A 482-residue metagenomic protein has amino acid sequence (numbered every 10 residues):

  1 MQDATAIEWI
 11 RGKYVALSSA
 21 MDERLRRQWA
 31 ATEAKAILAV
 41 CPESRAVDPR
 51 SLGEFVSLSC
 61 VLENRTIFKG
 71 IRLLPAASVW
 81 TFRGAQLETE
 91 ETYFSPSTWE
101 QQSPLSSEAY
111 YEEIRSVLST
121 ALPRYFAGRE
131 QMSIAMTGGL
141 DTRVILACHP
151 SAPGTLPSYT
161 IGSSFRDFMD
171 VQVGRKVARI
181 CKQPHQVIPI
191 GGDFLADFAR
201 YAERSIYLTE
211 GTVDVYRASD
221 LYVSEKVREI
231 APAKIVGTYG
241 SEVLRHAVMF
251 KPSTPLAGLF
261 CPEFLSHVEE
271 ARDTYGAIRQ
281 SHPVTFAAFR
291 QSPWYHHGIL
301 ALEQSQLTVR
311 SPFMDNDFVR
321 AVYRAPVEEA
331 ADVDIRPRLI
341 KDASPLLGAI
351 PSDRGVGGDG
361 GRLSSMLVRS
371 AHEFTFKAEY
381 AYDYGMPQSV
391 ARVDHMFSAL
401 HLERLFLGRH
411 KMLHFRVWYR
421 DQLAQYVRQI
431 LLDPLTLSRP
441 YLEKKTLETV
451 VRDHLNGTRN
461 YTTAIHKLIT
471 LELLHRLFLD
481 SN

Functional and structural regions predicted by a protein language model:
M1-D193, Y201, I469, H475-L477: Cysteine-centered catalytic environments shared across enzyme families
S19, I145-A147, L244, V319-R324: Short hydrophobic alpha-helical segments that form membrane-spanning helices or hydrophobic packing faces of helical
A39, E43-S44, K69-P75, L87 (+4 more regions): Adenosyl-5′-phosphate
W99-E108, M132, L156-G162, R204-T209 (+3 more regions): Glycine- and acidic
A127-R129, V227-A231: Glycine-rich phosphate-binding loop signature in dinucleotide/nucleotide-binding domains
M132-I134, A233-V236: Short glycine-rich phosphate-binding loop at a beta-alpha junction
S163-Y222, S241-L259, Y275-A277, F289 (+2 more regions): ATP-dependent adenylate-handling ligase core
V227, K234, Y239-S241, R245-A247: Polynucleotide-recognition surfaces of large bacterial nucleic-acid defense/processing enzymes
